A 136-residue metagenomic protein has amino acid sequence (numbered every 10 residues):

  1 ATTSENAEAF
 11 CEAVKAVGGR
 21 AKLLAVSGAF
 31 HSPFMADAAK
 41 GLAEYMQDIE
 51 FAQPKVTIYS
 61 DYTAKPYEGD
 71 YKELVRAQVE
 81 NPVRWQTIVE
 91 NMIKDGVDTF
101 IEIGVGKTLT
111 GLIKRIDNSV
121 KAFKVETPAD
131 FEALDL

Functional and structural regions predicted by a protein language model:
A1-L136: Acyl-group transfer acyltransferase/transacylase scaffold of fatty acid/polyketide systems
